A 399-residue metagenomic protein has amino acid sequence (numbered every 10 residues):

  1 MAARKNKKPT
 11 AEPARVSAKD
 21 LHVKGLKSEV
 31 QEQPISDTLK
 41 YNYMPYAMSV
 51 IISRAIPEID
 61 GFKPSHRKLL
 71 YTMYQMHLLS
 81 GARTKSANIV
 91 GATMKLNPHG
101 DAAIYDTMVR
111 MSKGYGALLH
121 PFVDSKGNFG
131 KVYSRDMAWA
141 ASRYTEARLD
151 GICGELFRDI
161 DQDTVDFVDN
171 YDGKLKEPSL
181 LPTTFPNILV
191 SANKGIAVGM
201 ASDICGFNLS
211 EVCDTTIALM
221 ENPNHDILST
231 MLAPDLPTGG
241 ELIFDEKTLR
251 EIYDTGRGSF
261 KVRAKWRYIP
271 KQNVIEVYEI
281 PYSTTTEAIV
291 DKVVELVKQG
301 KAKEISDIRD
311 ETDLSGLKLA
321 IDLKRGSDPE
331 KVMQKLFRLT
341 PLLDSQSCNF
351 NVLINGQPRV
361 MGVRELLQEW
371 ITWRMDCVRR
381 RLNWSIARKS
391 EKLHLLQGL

Functional and structural regions predicted by a protein language model:
A2-G256, K318-A320: Catalytic phosphate-handling regions of large nucleic-acid enzymes and associated NTPases
A2-S17, L26-V30, P34, K194-I196 (+1 more regions): C-terminal interaction appendages of subunits in large macromolecular complexes
